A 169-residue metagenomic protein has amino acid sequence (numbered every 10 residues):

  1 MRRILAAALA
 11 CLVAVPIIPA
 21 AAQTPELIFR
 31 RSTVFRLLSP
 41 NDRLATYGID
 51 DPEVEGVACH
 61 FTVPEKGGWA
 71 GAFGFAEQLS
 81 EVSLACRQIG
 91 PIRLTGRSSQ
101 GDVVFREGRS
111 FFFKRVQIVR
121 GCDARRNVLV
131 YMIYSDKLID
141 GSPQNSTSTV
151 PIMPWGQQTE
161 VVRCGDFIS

Functional and structural regions predicted by a protein language model:
M1-A8: Bacterial N-terminal signal peptides that target proteins for export
A6, S39-P40, I49-V54, V119-R126: Short, surface-exposed loop and linker segments with low hydrophobicity and enrichment for Pro/Ser/Thr
L9-L12, T147: Residue-level detector of alpha-helical transmembrane segments in integral membrane proteins
L12-A21: C-terminal segment of classical bacterial N-terminal signal peptides
Q23-A85: N-terminal secretory signal peptides
A58-A124: Mature extracytoplasmic domains of secretory-pathway proteins
T95-S169: Beta-strand-rich cores of mature extracytoplasmic or soluble domains
